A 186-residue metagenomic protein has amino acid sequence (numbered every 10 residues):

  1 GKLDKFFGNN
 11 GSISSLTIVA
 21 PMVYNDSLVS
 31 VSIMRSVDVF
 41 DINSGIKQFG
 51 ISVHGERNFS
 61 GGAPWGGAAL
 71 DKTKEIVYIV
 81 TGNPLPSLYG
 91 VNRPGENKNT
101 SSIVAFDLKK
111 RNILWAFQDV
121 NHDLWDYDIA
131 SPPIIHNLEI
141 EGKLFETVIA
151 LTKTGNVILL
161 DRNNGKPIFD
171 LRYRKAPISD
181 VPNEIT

Functional and structural regions predicted by a protein language model:
G1, S36-G45, E96-R111, V157-G165: Beta-propeller blade signature
G1-F6, N10-I42, I51, L159-L160: Mobile, glycine-rich extracellular loop/lid and propeptide segments that shape or gate substrate/ligand access
K2-S14, I46-R57, N112-N121, K166-T186: Aromatic (tryptophan-biased) beta-strands that constitute blades/sheets of beta-rich domains
G8, D41-N43, G50-S52, V80-G82 (+5 more regions): Short, solvent-exposed loop/turn and secondary-structure capping segments
L16-V37, S60-N92, S102, Y127-T152: Repeat-blade elements of multi-bladed beta-propeller folds
H54-G55, N83-P84, V120-N121, T152-G155: Acidic, glycine-rich active-site loops and adjacent beta-strand->loop/helix elements that engage anionic groups
T100-D107, N112-A116, V120-W125, P133 (+1 more regions): Extended hydrophobic/aromatic segments used for targeting, binding, or gating
P132-N183: Phosphate/diphosphate-binding loops
